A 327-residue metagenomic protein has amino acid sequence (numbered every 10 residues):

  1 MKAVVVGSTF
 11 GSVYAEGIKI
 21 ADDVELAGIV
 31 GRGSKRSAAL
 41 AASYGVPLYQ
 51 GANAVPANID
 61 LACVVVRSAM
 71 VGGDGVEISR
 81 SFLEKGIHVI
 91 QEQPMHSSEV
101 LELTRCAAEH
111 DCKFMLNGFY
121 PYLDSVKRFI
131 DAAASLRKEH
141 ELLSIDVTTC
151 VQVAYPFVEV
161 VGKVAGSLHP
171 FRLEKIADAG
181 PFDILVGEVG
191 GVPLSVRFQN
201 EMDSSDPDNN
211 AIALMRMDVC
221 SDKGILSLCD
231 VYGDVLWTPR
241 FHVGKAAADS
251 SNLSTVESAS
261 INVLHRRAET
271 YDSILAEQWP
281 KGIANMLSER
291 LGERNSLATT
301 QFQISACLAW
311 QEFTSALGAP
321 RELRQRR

Functional and structural regions predicted by a protein language model:
M1-Y44: N-terminal Rossmann-like dinucleotide-binding module
V4-V6, V30, V65, N117 (+1 more regions): Short hydrophobic segments within beta-strands
A41, L61-V66, C112, A276-R327: C-terminal helix-rich "cap/oligomerization" subdomain common to oxidoreductases
Y44-C106: Beta-loop-alpha module in the N-terminal Rossmann-like domain of NAD(P)-dependent dehydrogenases, especially those
R67-M70, F119-Y120, E201: Short glycine-rich anion-binding loops that position phosphate/pyrophosphate groups of nucleotides and phosphorylated
G86, P94-H96, L228-C229, R240-K245 (+1 more regions): Rossmann-like adenosine-cofactor binding region
I90, H96-V160: A contiguous active-site-proximal alpha/beta segment in oxidoreductase catalytic domains
Y155-T255, E269-S273, A284-R294, R326-R327: Contiguous beta-strand/loop segments that form the cofactor/metal-binding neighborhood of enzyme cores
